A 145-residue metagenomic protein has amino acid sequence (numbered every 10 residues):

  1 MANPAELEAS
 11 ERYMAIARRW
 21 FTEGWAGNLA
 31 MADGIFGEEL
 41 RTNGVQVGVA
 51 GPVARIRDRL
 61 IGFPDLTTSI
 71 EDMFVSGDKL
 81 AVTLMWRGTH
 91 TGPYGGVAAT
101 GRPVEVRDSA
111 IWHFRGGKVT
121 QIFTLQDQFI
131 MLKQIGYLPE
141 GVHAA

Functional and structural regions predicted by a protein language model:
M1-A145: C-terminal and inter-domain tail/linker signature
